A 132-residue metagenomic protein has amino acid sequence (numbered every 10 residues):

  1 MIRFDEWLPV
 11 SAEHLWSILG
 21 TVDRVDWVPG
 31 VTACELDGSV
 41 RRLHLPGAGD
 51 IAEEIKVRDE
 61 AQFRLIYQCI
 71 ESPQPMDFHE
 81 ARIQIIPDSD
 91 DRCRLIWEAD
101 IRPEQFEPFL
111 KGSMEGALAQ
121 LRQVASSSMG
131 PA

Functional and structural regions predicted by a protein language model:
M1-D5, V40, D50, F78-E80 (+1 more regions): Intrinsic-disorder/low-complexity, polar/charged segments enriched in Ser/Thr/Lys/Arg/Asp/Glu/Gln
M1-E35, A132: Hydrophobic ligand-binding cavity/cleft-lining segments
E6, I51-V57, C69, H79-P87: Hydrophobic/aromatic beta-strand elements that line small-molecule binding cavities or substrate pockets in beta-rich
A12-E13, K56-Q62, I85-R94: A short, structured loop/turn motif at beta-sheet edges
H14-L19, R24-V25, R41, I55 (+3 more regions): Hydrophobic pocket/interface hotspot
S39-P46, E71: Short aromatic-glycine motifs in intrinsically disordered, low-complexity regions
Q62-I70: Short, solvent-exposed secondary-structure boundary/capping segments
E71-V124, P131-A132: Beta-strand/loop substructures that line and gate deep hydrophobic ligand-binding cavities in soluble
